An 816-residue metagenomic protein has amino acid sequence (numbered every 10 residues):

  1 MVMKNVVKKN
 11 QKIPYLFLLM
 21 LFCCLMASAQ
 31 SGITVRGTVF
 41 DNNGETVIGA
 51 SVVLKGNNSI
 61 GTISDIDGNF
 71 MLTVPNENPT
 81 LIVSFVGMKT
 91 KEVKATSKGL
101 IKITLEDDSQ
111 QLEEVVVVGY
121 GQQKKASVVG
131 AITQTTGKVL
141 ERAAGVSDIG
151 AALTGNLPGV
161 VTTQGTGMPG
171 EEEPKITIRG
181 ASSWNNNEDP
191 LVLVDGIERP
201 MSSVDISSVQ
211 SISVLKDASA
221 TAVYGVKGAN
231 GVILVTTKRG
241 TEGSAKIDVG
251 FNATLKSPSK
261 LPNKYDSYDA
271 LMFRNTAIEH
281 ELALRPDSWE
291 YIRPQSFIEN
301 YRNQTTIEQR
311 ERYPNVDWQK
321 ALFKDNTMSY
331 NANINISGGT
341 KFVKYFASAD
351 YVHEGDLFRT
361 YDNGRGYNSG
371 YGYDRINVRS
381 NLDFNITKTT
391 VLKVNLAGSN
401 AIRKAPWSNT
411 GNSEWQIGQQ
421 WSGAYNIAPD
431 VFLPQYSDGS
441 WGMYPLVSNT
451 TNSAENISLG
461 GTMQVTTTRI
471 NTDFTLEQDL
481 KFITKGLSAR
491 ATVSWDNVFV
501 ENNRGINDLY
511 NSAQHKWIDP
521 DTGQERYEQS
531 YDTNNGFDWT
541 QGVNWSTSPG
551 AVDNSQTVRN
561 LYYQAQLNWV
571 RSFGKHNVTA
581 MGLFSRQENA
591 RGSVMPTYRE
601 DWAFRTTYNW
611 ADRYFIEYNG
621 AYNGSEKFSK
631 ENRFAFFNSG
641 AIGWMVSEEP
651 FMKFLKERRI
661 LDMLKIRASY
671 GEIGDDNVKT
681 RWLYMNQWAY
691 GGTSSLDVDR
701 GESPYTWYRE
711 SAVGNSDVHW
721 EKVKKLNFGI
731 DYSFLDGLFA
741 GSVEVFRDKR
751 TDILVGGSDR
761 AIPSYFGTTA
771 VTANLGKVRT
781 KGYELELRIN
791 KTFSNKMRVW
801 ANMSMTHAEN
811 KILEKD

Functional and structural regions predicted by a protein language model:
V2-V378, L392, V799-A801: Short, small/polar-rich motifs associated with maturation and membrane association, primarily at protein termini
V6-V7, I13, M26, N185-A220 (+5 more regions): Extended hydrophobic/aromatic-rich secondary-structure runs
A143-A144, S203, V223-G225, K404 (+4 more regions): Ordered, soluble secondary-structure elements with a strong preference for glycine-centered loop motifs and nearby
A144, N156-Q164, K216, R239 (+10 more regions): Conserved NTP-handling cores and scaffolds of large molecular machines
D189, N381-I386, L396-N400, S422 (+3 more regions): Extracellular/periplasmic, surface-exposed regions of secreted and cell-surface proteins
P258-P262, R310-D350, E354-F358, S369-T451 (+7 more regions): Flexible loop and strand-edge segments within Gram-negative outer membrane beta-barrel domains
N263, T276-A277, W289-Q309, Y313 (+2 more regions): A subset of solvent-exposed loop/turn segments in beta-rich extracellular surface proteins, enriched in glycine
